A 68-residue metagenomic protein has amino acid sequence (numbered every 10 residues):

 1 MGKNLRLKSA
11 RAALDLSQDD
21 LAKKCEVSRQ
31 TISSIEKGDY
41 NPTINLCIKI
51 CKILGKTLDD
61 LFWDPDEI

Functional and structural regions predicted by a protein language model:
M1-G2, Y40, D64-D66: A detector for short, charged/polar N-terminal pre-domain segments
G2-L5, L16, P42-N45: Residue-level signal for the short linker/turn that defines the boundary of a DNA-recognition helix
L5-K24: Short basic helix-loop element that most often maps to the first helix and adjoining turn of HTH DNA-binding modules
A10, K52, F62-I68: Short, charged recognition helix plus adjacent turn of helix-turn-helix-like nucleic-acid-binding domains
D19, Q30, D59: Key DNA-contact positions within bacterial/archaeal DNA-binding proteins
V27-Y40: Recognition helix of helix-turn-helix/homeodomain-like DNA-binding domains that insert into the DNA major groove
N45-D60: DNA major-groove recognition helix of helix-turn-helix/homeodomain DNA-binding modules
